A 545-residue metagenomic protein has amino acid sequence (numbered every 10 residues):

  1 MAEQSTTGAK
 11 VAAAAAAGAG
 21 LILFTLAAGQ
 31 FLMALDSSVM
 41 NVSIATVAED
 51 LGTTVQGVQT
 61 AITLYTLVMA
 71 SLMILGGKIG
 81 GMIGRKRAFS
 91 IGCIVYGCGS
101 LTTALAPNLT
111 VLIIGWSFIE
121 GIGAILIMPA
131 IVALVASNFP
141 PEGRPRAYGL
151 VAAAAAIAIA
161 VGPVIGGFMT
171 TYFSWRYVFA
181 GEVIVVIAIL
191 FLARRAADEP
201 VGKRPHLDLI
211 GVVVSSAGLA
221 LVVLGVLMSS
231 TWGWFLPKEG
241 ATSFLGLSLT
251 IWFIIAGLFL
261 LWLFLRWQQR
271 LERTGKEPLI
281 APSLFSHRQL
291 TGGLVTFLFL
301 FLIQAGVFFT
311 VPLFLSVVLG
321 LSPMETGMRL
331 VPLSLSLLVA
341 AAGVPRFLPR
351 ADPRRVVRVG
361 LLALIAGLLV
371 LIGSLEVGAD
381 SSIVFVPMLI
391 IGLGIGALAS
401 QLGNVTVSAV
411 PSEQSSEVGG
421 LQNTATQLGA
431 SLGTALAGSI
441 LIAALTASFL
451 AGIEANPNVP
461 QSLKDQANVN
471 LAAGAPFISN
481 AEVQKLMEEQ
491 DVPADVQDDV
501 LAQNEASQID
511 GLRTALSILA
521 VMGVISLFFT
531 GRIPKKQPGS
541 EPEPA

Functional and structural regions predicted by a protein language model:
M1-Q30, R270, L284, Q289 (+3 more regions): Transmembrane-helix exit segments and adjacent C-terminal regions of multi-pass membrane proteins
A13, L190-L219, W232-G246, R270-R288 (+2 more regions): Flexible interhelical linker loops that connect adjacent transmembrane helices in multi-pass membrane transporters
A19-M69, M73, S174, F244-F253 (+3 more regions): Transmembrane core module of solute transporters
M33, I62-Y65, M69, Y96 (+13 more regions): Structural signature of transmembrane alpha-helices in multi-pass secondary transporters
G81-L219, M228, P237, L245 (+1 more regions): Helix-loop-helix hairpins in multi-pass membrane proteins, especially solute transporters
I83-C98, T102, A106-I114, I127-A133 (+6 more regions): C-terminal module of multi-pass small-molecule transporters
V183-V201, G218-T231, I255-E272, L527-P534: C-terminal membrane-cytosol helix-exit motif in multi-pass small-molecule transporters
